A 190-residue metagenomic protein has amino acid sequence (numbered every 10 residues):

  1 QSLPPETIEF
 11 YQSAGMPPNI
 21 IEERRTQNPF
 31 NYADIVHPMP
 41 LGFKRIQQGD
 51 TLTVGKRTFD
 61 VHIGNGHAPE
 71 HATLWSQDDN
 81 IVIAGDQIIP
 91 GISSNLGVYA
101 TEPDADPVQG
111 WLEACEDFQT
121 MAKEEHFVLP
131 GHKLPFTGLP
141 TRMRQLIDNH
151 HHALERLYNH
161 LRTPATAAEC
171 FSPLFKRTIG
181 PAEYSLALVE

Functional and structural regions predicted by a protein language model:
Q1, G49-D50: C-terminal regulatory/effector modules of DNA-binding transcriptional regulators
Q1-G42: Acidic/polar short surface loop at catalytic or gating sites that assists cofactor/ion binding and chemistry
S2-N19, K56-R57, H62-Q77, C170: Short N-terminal signal/transit or membrane-insertion segments and the immediately adjacent low-complexity/disordered
E9, E113, Q145-D148, H152 (+2 more regions): Charged/polar, solvent-exposed surface patches and flexible loops
A14, F118, L174-R177: Alpha-helix boundary/capping residues
Q27-L41, T51, T58-L154: Metallo-beta-lactamase
K44-Q48: Short acidic-hydrophobic, aromatic-tinged amphipathic segments that line or gate anion-handling sites
R156-E190: C-terminal regulatory/interaction regions
